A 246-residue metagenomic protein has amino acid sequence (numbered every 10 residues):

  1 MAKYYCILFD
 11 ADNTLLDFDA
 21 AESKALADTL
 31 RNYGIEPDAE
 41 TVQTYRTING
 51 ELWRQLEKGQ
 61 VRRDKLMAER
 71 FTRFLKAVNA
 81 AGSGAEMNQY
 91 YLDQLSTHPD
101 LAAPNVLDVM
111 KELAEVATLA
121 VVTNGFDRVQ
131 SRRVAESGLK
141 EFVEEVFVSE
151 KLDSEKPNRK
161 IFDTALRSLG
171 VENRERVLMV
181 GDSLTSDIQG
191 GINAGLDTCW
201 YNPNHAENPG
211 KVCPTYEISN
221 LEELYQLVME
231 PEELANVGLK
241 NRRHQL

Functional and structural regions predicted by a protein language model:
M1-I7, A20, L107, K111 (+1 more regions): Asp-based, Mg2+/Mn2+-dependent phosphohydrolase catalytic module
A2-A11, L15-L107: N-terminal helical cap/lid subdomain that shapes the substrate entry/recognition surface in HAD-like hydrolases
G34-P37, N79-S83, A117, V121 (+2 more regions): Secondary-structure boundary/capping signal
I48, E115-V116: Structured helix-beta-strand junction loops
G59, H98, L119, E175-R176: A generic structural signal for short
